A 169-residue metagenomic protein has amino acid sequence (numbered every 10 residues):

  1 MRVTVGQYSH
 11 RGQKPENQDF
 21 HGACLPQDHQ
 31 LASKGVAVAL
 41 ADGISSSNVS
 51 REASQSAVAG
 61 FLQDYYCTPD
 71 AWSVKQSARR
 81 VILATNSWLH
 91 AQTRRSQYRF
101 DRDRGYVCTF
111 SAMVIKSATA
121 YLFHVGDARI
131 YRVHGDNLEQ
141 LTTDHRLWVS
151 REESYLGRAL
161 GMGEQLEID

Functional and structural regions predicted by a protein language model:
M1-D169: PP2C/PPM-type serine/threonine phosphatase catalytic domain
